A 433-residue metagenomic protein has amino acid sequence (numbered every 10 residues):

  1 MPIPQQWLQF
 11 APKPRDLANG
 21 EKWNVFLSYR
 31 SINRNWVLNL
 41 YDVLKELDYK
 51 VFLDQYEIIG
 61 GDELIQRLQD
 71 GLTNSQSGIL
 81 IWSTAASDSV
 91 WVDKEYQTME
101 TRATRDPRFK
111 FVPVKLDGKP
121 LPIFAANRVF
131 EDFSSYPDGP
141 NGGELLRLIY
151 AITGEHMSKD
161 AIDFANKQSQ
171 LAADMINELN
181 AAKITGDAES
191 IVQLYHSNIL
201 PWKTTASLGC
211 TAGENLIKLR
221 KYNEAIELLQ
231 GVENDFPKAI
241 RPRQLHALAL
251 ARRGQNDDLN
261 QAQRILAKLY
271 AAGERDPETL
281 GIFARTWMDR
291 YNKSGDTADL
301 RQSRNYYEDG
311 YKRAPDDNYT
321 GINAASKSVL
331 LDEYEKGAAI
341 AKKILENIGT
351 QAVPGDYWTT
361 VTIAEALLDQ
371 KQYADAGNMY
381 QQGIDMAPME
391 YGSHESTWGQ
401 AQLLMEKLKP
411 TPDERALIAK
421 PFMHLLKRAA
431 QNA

Functional and structural regions predicted by a protein language model:
M1-E46, K110, K115-Q193: C-terminal interaction surface of TIR/SEFIR-family domains
N39-D70, T84-V92, D132-Y136: Conserved BB-loop
Q69-D70, N74, L80-K119: Amphipathic helical hotspot of TIR/SEFIR-family domains
K167-A182, P201-E214, F236-R253, E274-K293 (+3 more regions): Amphipathic alpha-helical repeat scaffolds of TPR domains
L179-Q193, E214-L228, A251-I265, G295-R304 (+1 more regions): Helix-turn-helix repeat elements of alpha-solenoid scaffolds
N198-K203, L229, F236-P237, L266 (+6 more regions): Alpha-helical junction/boundary sensor with strong preference for TPR arrays
R253-D258, R290-D296, V329-I340, D369-Y373 (+1 more regions): Alpha-helical linker/edge segments of TPR/alpha-solenoid repeat scaffolds and analogous pre-/post-domain helices
Y311, A325, K342-K343, Y373-E390: TPR/TPR-like (Sel1-like) alpha-helical repeat modules
